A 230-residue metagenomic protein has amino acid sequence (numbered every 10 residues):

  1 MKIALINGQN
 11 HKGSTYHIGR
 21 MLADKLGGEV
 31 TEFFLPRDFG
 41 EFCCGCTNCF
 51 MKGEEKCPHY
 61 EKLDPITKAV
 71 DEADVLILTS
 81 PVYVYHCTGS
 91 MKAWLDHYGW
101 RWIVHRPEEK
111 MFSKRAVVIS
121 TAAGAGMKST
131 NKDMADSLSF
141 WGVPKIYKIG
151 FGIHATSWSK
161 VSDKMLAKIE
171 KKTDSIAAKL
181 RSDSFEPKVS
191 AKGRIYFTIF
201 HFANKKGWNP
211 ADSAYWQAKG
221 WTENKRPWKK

Functional and structural regions predicted by a protein language model:
M1-P107, I146, A167-K230: N-terminal beta1-alpha1-beta2 submodule of the flavodoxin-like/Rossmannoid cofactor-binding fold
G13, S157-K160: A generic structural signal for short coil/turn motifs at secondary-structure boundaries
G89, M127-K132, S159-V161: A short secondary-structure junction signal
P107-G150: Short, glycine-/small-residue-rich phosphate/pyrophosphate-handling segment
S120-G124, S159-L166: Short, surface-exposed loop/turn motifs that are enriched in glycine and acidic residues and include a nearby proline
G152-T156: Active-site rim beta-loop-alpha module in soluble metabolic enzymes
